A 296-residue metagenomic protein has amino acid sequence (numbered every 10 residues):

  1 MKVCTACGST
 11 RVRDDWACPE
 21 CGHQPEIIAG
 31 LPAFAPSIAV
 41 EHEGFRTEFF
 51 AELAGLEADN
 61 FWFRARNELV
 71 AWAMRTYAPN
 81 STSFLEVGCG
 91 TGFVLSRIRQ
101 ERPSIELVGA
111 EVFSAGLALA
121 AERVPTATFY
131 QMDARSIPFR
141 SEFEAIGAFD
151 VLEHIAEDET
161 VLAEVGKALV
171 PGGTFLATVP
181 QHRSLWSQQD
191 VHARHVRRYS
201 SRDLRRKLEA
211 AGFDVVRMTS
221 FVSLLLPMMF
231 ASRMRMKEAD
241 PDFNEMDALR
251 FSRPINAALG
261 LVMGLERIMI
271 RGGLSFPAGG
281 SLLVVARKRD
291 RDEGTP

Functional and structural regions predicted by a protein language model:
M1-F149, E159-L162, L249-R253, M269 (+3 more regions): Conserved N-terminal segment of class I S-adenosyl-L-methionine
T10, L225-P296: A C-terminal cap/extension of S-adenosyl-L-methionine-dependent methyltransferases that defines the acceptor-substrate
A54-G55, F175-R197, S201-E209, S232: Short, glycine-/aromatic-enriched active-site segment of Class I SAM-dependent methyltransferases
F149-L152, T178: Residues lining the SAM
I155-E159, V179: A structural helix-start
E159-T174: A short glycine-rich, Lys/Arg-flanked "PGG" loop and its adjoining helix->strand segment in the class I
F213-S223: Conserved S-adenosyl-L-methionine
